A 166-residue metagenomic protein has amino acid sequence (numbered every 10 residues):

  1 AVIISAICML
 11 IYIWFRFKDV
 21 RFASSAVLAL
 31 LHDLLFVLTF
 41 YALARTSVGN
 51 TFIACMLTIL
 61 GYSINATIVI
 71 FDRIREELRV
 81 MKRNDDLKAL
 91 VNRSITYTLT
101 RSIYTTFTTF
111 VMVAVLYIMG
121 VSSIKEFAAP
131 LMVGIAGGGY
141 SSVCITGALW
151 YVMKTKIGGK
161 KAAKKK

Functional and structural regions predicted by a protein language model:
A1-F36, F40, T106-L116: Internal alpha-helical transmembrane segments of multipass membrane proteins, especially hydrophobic lipid-embedded
M9, D33, I68, R101 (+1 more regions): Residue-level signature of catalytic and energy-coupling elements of molecular machines, predominantly ATP/GTP-dependent
R16-F17, A44-T46, M119-V121, K154: Short helix-capping/hinge motifs at transmembrane helix termini and TM-loop junctions
K18-S25, V69-D72, E76, S122-E126 (+2 more regions): Short helix-terminus and kink motifs of transmembrane alpha helices, predominantly at the cytoplasmic interface
A23-R75, R79-K82, V133: Hydrophobic transmembrane alpha-helices and their membrane-interface caps in long multi-pass transport proteins
A26, R83-M119, A129, I135 (+1 more regions): Pore- and gate-forming transmembrane helices of large, multi-pass membrane proteins
I53-R73, T100, Y104-M112, S141-G147: Transmembrane alpha-helix detector for multi-pass membrane proteins
N92, M119-K166: Hydrophobic alpha-helical transmembrane segments of membrane transport and translocation systems, primarily multi-pass
